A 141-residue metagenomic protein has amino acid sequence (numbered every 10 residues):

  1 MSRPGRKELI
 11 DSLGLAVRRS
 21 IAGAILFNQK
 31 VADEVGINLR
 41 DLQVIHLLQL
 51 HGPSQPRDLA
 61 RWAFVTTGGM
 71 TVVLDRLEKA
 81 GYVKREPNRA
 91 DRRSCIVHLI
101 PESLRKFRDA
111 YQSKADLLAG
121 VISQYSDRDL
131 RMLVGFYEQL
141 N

Functional and structural regions predicted by a protein language model:
M1-G5, R128-N141: C-terminal regulatory/oligomerization modules of transcriptional regulators
M1-V35: N-terminal leader segment of winged-helix/HTH proteins
I21-A24, I122, N141: A structural signal for well-ordered alpha-helices, especially hydrophobic packing surfaces of coiled-coils
F27-T66: N-terminal helix-turn-helix DNA-binding core of bacterial DNA-binding proteins
G52-C95: Canonical helix-turn-helix DNA-binding module
E78-M132: Charged, amphipathic alpha-helical coiled-coil/dimerization segments
